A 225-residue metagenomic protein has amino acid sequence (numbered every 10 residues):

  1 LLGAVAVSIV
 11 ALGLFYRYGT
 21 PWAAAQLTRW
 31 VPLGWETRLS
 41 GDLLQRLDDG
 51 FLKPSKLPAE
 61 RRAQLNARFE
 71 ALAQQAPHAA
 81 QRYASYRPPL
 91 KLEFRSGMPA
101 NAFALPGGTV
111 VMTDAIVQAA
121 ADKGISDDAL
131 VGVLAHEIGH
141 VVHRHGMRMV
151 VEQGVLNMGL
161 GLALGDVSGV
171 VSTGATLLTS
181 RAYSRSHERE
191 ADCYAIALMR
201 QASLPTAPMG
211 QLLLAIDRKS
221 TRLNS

Functional and structural regions predicted by a protein language model:
L2-S225: A Zn2+-metalloprotease active-site environment signal
